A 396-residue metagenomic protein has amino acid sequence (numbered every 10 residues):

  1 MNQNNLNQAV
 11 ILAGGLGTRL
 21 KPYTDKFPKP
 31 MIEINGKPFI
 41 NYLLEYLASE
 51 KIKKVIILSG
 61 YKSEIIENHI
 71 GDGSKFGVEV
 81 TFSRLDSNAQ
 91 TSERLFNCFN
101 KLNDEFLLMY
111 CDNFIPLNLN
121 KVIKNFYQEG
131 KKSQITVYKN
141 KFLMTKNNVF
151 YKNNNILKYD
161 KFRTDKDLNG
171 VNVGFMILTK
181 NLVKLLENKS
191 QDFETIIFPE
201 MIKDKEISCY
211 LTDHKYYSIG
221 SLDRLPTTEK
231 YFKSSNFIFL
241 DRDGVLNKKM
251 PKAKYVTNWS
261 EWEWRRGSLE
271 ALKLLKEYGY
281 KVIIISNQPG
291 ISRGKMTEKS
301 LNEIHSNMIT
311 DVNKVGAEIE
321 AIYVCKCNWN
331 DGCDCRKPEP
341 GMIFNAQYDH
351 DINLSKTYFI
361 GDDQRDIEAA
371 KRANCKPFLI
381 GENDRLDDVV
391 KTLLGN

Functional and structural regions predicted by a protein language model:
M1-D25, E50, F237-L246: N-terminal nucleotide-binding beta1-loop-alpha1 segment
M1-I11, K37-Y110, L119-K121, L185 (+1 more regions): Conserved N-terminal catalytic core of the sugar/cofactor nucleotidyltransferase
K37-K54, N68, G267-G279, N307-K314: A short, N-terminal amphipathic alpha-helix
L58, S268, L272-M308, A321-N328 (+1 more regions): Substrate-recognition element of Asp-dependent hydrolases with the DxDx(T/V) motif
F106-L107, F114, L119-Y127, K141-L143 (+1 more regions): Catalytic-core segments of class I nucleotidyltransferases/pyrophosphorylases that form NMP-activated intermediates
E129-K139: A short, conserved acidic/glycine-rich loop-to-beta-strand motif that forms the donor nucleotide-sugar/metal
F237-K281: Active-site neighborhood of HAD-like aspartate-dependent phosphohydrolases
K299, S306-E320, N330-F359, D363-N396: Asp-based, Mg2+/Mn2+-dependent phosphohydrolase catalytic module
